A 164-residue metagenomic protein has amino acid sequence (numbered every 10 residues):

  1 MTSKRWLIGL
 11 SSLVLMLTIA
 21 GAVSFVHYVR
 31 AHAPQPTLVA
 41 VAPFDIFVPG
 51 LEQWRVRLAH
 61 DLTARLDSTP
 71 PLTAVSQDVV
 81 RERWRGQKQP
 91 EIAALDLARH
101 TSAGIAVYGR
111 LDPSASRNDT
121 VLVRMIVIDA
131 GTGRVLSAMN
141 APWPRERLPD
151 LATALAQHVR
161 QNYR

Functional and structural regions predicted by a protein language model:
T2-T37, R65, H100, S116-T120 (+1 more regions): C-terminal/domain-edge helix-coil "capping" segments
P34-D96, A106-R117, A130-S137: Short beta-strand->alpha-helix linker/helix-N-cap micro-motif that forms a surface specificity/interaction loop
S102-G104: Loop/turn elements at helix/coil->beta-strand transitions in domains of secreted/extracellular proteins
A106-V107, L122-R124: A short beta-strand signature within small-molecule sensing/ligand-binding domains used in signal transduction
I126-I128: Hydrophobic/aromatic beta-strand positions that recur at structurally equivalent sites within the blades
